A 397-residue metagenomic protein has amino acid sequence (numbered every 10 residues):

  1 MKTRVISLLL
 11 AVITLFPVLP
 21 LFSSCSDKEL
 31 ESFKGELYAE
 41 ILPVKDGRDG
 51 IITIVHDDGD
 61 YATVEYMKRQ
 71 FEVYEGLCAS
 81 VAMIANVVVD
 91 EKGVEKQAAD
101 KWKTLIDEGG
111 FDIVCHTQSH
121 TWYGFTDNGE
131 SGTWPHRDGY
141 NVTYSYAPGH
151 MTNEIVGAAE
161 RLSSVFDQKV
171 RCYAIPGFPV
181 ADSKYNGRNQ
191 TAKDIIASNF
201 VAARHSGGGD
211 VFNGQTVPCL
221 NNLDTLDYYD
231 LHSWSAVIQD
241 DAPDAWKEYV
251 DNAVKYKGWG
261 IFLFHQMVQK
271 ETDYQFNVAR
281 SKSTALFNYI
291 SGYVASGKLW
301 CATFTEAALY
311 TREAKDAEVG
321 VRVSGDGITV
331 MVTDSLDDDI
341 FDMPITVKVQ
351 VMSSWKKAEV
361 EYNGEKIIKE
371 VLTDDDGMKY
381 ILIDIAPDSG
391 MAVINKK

Functional and structural regions predicted by a protein language model:
M1-L9: Bacterial N-terminal signal peptides that target proteins for export
T14-P17: Hydrophobic core
L21-S24: C-terminal motif of bacterial Sec signal peptides marking the signal peptidase cleavage site
E31-Y123, E154, A159-V180: Active-site beta->alpha N-cap acidic-glycine motif
K34-K45, M83, V89, A197-P218 (+3 more regions): C-terminal domain-boundary segment and adjacent tail
Y66, V89-Q97, F125-E130, D138-D240: Catalytic domains of cell-wall/extracellular-matrix polysaccharide-remodeling enzymes, centered on de-N-acetylation
E359-K379: Solvent-exposed beta-strand/loop surfaces of large extracellular or lumenal domains
T373-K397: C-terminal beta-strand-rich structural cap/linker in extracellular carbohydrate-active enzymes
